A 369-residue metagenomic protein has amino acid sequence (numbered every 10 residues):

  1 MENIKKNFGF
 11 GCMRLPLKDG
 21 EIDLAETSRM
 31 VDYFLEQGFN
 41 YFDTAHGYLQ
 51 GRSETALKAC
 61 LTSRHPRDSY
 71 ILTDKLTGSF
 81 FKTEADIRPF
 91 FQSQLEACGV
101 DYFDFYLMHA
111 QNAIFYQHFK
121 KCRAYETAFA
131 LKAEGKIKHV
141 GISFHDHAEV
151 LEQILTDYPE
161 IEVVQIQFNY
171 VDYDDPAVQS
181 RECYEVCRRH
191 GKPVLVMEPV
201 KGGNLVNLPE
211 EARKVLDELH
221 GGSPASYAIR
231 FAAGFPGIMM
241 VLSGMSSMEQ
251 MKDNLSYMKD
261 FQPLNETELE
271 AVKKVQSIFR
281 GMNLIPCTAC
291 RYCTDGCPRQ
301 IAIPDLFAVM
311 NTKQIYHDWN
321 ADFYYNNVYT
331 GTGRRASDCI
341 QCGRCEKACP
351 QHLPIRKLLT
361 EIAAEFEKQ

Functional and structural regions predicted by a protein language model:
M1-Y70, T127, A133: N-terminal binding-site loop/beta-alpha segment at the start of enzyme catalytic domains that lines or forms
K6-G11, F42-T44, Y70-D74, F103-M108 (+4 more regions): Hydrophobic faces of well-ordered beta-strands that scaffold small-molecule active sites in alpha/beta enzyme cores
C12, H46-L49, L107-A110, F144 (+4 more regions): Residues that line or immediately flank small-molecule/substrate-binding pockets and catalytic motifs
K18-D19, D32, F81-V200, L208-R213 (+2 more regions): Glycine/proline-rich, positively charged, aromatic-decorated active-site loop/lid region on the catalytic face
D32-L35, F39-N40, A59, E182-Q369: Structured C-terminal cap/extension of enzyme domains
Y48, R64-A85, H109: Structural motif corresponding to the early beta-alpha repeats
S53-L57, H147-E152, M251: Short, well-ordered alpha-helical microsegments
K58-I71, Y125, Y158-V164, L255-F261: Short, electropositive alpha-helical surface patch
